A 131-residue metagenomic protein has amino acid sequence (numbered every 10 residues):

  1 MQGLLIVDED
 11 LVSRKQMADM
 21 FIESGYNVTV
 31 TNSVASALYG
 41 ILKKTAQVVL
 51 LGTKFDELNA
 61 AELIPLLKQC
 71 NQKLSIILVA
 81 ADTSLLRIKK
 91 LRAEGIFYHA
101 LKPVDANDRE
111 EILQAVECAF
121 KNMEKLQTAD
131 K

Functional and structural regions predicted by a protein language model:
V7-D8: Conserved acidic carboxylate
L11-T29: Two-component/phosphorelay signaling modules centered on CheY-like receiver
V30-V48, G52-F55: Acidic, metal-coordinating helix/loop segments flanking the phosphotransfer/catalytic sites of two-component signaling
L42-K44, L66-K73, E94: Conserved phosphotransfer cores of two-component systems
Q47-L67, T83-R87: Conserved phosphotransfer microenvironments
E62, D82-L101, E110: Alpha4 helix (beta4-alpha4-beta5 surface) of REC/receiver domains from two-component response regulators
E111, C118-K131: CheY-like receiver
